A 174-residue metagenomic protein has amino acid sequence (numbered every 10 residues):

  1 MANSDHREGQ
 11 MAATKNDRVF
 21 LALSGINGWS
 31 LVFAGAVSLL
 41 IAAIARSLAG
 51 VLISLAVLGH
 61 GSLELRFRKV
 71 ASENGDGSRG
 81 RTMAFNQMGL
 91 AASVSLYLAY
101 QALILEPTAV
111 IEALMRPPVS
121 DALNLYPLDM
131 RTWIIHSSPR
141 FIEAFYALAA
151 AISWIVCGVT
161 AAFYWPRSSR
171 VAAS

Functional and structural regions predicted by a protein language model:
M1-S174: Topology signature of small-to-medium multi-pass alpha-helical membrane proteins
